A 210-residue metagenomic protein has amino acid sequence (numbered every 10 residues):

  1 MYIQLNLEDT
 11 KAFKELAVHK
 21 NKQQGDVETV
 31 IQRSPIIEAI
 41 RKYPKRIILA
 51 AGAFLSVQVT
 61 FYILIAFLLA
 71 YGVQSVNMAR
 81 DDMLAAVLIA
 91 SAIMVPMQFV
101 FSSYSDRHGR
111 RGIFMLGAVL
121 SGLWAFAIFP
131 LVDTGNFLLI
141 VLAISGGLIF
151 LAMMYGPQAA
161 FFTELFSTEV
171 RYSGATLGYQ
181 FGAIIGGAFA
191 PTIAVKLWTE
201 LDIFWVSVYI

Functional and structural regions predicted by a protein language model:
L5-S34: Flexible cytoplasmic inter-helical loops of multi-pass small-molecule transporters
P44-M94, G186-P191: Extracytoplasmic gate region of multi-pass secondary transporters
Q98-R110: Helix-to-loop junctions at the C-terminal end of transmembrane segments in multipass secondary transporters
R107-V119: Cytoplasmic membrane-interface "Motif A"-like loop-to-helix N-cap segments of 12-TM Major Facilitator Superfamily
V119-G135: C-terminal ends and interior cores of transmembrane alpha-helices in multi-pass membrane transporters/permeases
F137-M153: Hydrophobic core of transmembrane alpha-helices in multi-pass small-molecule transporters, especially MFS/SLC-type
T168-W198: A late C-terminal transmembrane helix in Major Facilitator Superfamily
I193-I210: A membrane-interface helix-boundary motif in multi-pass transporters
